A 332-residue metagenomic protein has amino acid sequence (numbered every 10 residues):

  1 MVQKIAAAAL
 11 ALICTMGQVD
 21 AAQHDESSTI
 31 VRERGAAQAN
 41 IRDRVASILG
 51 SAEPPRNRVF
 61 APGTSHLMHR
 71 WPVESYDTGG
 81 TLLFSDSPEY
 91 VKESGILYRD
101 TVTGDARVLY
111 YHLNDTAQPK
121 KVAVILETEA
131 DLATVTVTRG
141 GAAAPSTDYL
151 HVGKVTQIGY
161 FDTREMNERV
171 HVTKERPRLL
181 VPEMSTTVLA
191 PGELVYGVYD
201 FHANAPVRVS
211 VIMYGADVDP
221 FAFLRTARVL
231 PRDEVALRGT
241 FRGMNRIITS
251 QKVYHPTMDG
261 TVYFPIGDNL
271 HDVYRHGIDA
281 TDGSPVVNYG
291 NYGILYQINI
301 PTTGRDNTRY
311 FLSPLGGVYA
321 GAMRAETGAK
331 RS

Functional and structural regions predicted by a protein language model:
V2-A8: Sec-dependent signal peptide recognition, specifically the positively charged N-region followed immediately by
A8-T15: Bacterial N-terminal signal peptides
V19-H24: Boundary at the C-terminal end of the N-terminal hydrophobic targeting segment
T29-T156, D162, R178-L179, S313: An N-terminus-focused feature that recognizes amino-terminal "leader" regions
Q38-E74, G80-L82, L97, A203-R208 (+1 more regions): Long, charge-rich, low-complexity intrinsically disordered regions
V108-L126, L179-R208, R232-Y319: Surface-exposed interaction/gating patches
P119-K121, I125-Y160, A203-A222, T302-S332: Extended intrinsically disordered, low-complexity coil regions enriched in Ser, Thr, Gly, Ala and often Pro
K154-A190, A329-S332: Intrinsically disordered, low-complexity Pro/Gly/Ser/Thr-rich segments with frequent PxxP/GP/PP motifs and embedded
